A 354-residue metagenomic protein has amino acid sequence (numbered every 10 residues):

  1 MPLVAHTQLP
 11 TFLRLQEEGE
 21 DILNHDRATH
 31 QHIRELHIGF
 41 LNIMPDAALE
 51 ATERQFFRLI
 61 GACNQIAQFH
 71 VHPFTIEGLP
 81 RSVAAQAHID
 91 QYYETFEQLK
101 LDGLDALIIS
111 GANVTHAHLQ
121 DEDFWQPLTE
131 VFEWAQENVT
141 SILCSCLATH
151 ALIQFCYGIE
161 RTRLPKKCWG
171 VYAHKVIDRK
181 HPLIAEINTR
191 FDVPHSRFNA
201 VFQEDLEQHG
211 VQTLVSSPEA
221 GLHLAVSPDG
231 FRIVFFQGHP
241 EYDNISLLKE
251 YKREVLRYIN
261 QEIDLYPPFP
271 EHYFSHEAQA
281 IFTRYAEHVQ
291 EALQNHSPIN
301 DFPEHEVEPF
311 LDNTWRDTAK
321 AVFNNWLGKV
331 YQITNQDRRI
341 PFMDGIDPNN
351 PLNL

Functional and structural regions predicted by a protein language model:
M1-T75, L99, G103, W169-V171 (+1 more regions): Amide-donor transfer/coupling interface in amidating biosynthetic enzymes
A47, P80, H116, A151 (+1 more regions): Flexible, glycine-rich phosphate/dinucleotide-binding loops and adjacent beta-alpha linkers at cofactor/substrate
F69-H72, I89, I108-G111: Active-site-proximal cofactor/substrate-binding loop regions of enzyme domains
E77-Q86, D192: Membrane-interfacial amphipathic helices and adjacent loop/beta segments that form the lipid-substrate binding surface
V83-A87, H118-D121, V171-Y172, T213-L214: Short, flexible loop segments at the rims of nucleotide/cofactor-binding pockets, characterized by
A84-G103: Glycine-rich, highly charged phosphate/nucleotide-binding loops
L104, I109-D178: Cysteine-nucleophile active-site neighborhood
